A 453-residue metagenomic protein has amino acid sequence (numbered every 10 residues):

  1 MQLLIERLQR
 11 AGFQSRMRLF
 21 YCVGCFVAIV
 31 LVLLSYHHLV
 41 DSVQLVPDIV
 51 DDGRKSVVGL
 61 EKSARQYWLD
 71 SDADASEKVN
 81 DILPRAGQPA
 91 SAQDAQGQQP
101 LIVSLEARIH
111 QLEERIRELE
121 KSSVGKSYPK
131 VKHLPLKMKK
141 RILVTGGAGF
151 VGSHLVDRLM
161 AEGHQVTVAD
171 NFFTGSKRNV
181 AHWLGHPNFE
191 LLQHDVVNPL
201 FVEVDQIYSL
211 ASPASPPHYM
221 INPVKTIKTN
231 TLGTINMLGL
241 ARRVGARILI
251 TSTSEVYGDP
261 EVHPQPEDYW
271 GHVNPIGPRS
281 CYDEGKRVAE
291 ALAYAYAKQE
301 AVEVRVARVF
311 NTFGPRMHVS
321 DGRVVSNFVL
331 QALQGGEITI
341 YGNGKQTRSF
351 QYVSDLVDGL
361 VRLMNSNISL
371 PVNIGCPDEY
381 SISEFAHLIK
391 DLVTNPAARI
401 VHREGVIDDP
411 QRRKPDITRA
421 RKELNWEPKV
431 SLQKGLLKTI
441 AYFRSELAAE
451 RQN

Functional and structural regions predicted by a protein language model:
Q2-T312, S354, L360, M364 (+5 more regions): N-terminal Rossmann-like NAD(P)+-binding domain of SDR-like oxidoreductases, especially those catalyzing
H37, Y128-L136, L155, A161 (+3 more regions): C-terminal substrate-binding subdomain of Rossmann-fold SDR/epimerase-dehydratase oxidoreductases
I221-N222, R316-D321: Short, solvent-exposed loop/turn segments at secondary-structure boundaries
N230, G285, D321-G322, R413: Short, conserved glycine- and acidic-residue-centered signature motifs in active-site or ligand-binding loops
T234, V325-S326: Amphipathic alpha-helical segments in well-structured domains
V288, L292, Y296, F328 (+2 more regions): Hydrophobic alpha-helix immediately C-terminal to the catalytic Tyr-X-X-X-Lys motif of short-chain
G322-R323, Y380: Conserved catalytic/ATP-binding subdomain
